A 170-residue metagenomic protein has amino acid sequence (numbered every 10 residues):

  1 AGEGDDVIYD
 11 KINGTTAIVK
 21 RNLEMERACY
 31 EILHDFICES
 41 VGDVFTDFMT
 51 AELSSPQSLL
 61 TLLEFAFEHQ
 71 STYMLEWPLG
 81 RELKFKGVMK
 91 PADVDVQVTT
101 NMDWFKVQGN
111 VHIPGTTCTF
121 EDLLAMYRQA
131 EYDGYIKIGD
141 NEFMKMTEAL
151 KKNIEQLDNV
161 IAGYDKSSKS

Functional and structural regions predicted by a protein language model:
A1-S170: Accessory nucleic-acid engagement and inter-domain coupling regions that lie outside the RecA/P-loop ATPase cores
